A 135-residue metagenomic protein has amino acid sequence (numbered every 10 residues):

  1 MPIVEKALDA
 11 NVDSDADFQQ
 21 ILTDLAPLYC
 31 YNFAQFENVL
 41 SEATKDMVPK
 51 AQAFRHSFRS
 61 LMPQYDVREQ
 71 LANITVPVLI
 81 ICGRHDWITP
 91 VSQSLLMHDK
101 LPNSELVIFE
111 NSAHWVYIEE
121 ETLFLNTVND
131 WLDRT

Functional and structural regions predicted by a protein language model:
M1-E69, V76: Alpha/beta-hydrolase
Q20, D24, L96, L123-D130: Alpha-helical elements of Rossmann-like donor-binding domains used by nucleotide-donor carbohydrate transfer enzymes
I74, I80-C82, D86: Short beta-strand/loop motif that positions the catalytic acidic residue of the alpha/beta-hydrolase fold
T75-V76, N103: Active-site acidic short loop of glycosyltransferases
W87-Q93: Conserved alpha/beta-hydrolase "acid-adjacent" motif
L95-S104: Active-site-adjacent alpha-helix of alpha/beta-hydrolase-fold enzymes
S104-T135: Catalytic active-site module of serine/aspartate enzymes centered on a nucleophile-bearing elbow/loop
